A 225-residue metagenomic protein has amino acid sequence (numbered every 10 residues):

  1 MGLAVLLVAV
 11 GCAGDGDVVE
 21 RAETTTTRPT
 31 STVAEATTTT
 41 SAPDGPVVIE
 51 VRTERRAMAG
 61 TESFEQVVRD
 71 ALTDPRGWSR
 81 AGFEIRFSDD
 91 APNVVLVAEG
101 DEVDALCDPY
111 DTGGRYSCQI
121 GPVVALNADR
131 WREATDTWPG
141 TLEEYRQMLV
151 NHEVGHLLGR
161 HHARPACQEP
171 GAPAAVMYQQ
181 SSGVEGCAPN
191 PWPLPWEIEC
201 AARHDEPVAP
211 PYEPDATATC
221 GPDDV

Functional and structural regions predicted by a protein language model:
M1-V10: Sec-dependent bacterial lipoprotein signal peptides
C12, G114-C118, V124, R132-D136 (+1 more regions): Metalloprotease/metallohydrolase-associated module, dominated by Zn2+-dependent proteases
C12-E20: Bacterial lipoprotein signal-peptidase II cleavage site
E20-S41: Extracellular mucin-like PTS domains
P43-M58: Acidic/histidine-rich, surface-exposed loop or edge segments in extracytoplasmic proteins
E62, Q66-M148: Metzincin-family zinc-dependent endopeptidase catalytic domain
T73-G77, G155-R160, S182: Sec-exported extracytoplasmic/periplasmic mature domains
E143-H162: Active-site recognition of the HExxH zinc-binding catalytic motif
